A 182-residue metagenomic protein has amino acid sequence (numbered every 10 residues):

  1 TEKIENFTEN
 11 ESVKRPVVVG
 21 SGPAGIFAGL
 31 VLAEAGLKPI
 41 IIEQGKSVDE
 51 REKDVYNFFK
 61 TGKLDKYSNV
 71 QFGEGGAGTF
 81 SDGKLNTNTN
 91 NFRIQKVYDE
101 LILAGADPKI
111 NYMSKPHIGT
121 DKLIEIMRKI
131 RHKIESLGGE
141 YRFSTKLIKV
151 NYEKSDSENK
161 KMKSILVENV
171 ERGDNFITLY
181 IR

Functional and structural regions predicted by a protein language model:
T1-K14: Extreme N-terminal leader/targeting segments of oxidoreductases
K14-G45: N-terminal Rossmann-like FAD-binding beta1-loop-alpha1 element of flavoenzymes
G45-R51: Non-heme iron-sulfur electron-transfer modules
E50, Y56-Y141, T145-K146: Conserved N-terminal/central alpha/beta ligand/cofactor-binding core
F143-K163: A conserved short coil-to-beta-strand element within the FAD-binding core of flavoproteins
I165-N169: Short beta-strand segments that buttress and anchor functional surface loops
E171-R182: Core beta-strand elements of the Rossmann-like FAD/NAD(P) dinucleotide-binding domain in flavoenzyme oxidoreductases
